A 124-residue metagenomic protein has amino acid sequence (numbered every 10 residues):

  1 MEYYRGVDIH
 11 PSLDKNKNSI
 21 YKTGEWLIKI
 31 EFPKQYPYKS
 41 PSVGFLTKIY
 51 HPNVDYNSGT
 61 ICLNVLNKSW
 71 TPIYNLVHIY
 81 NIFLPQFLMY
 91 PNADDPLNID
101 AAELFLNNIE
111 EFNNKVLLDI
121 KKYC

Functional and structural regions predicted by a protein language model:
M1-W26: N-terminal onset of structured domains
E2, E25, E31, E103 (+1 more regions): Glutamate identity and glutamate-enriched acidic tracts
G6, H10, K39-C124: Domain-scale recognition of soluble eukaryotic interaction modules
L13-N16, K29-I30, K48-Y50: Eukaryotic intrinsically disordered and solvent-exposed regulatory patches
N16-K17, K34, N67-P72: A generic structural motif
N18-K22, Q35-P37, N53: Short glycine/serine/proline-enriched coil/turn segments at secondary-structure junctions
Y21-K29, F83, F87: Hydrophobic/aromatic-rich, well-ordered segments within soluble, folded domains that form packed cores
K29-P41: Proline-anchored loop/turn motifs at beta-strand termini and strand-loop-strand connectors
